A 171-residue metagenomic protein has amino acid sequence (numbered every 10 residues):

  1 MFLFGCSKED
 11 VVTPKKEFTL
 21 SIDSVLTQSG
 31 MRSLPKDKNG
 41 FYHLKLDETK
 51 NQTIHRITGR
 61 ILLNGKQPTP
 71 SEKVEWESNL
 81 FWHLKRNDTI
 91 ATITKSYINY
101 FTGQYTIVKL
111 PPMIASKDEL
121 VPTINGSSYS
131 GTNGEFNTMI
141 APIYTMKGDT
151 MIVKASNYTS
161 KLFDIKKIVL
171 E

Functional and structural regions predicted by a protein language model:
C6-E171: The feature marks long extracellular or luminal low-complexity segments
